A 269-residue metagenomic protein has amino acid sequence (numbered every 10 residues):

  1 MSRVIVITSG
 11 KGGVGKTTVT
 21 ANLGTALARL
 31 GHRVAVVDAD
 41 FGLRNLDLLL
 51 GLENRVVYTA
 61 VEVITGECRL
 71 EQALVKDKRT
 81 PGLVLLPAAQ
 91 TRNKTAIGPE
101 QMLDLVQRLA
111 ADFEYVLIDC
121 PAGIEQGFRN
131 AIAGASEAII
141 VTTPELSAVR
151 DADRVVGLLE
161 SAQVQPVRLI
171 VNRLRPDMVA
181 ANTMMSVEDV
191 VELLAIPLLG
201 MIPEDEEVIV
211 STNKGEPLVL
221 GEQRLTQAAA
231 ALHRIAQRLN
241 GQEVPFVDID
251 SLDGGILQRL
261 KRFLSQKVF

Functional and structural regions predicted by a protein language model:
V4, L85, L198-M201: Conserved beta-strand scaffold positions in the cores of enzyme catalytic domains, especially in NTP/NDP-utilizing
V4-R69, Y115: Walker A/P-loop NTP-binding active-site region of P-loop NTPases, recognizing the glycine-rich GxxxxGKT/S
S9, D38, P87-Q90, C120 (+1 more regions): Flexible glycine-/small-residue-rich
K11, F41, Q90, E145 (+1 more regions): Short, glycine/serine-rich, charged loops/turns that create anion-binding and catalytic segments at active sites
A39-A111, V210-K214: P-loop/Walker-type NTP enzyme "switch/lid" segment
E100-D104, R108-A111, Y115-E204, I209-V210: Conserved catalytic-core segment of NTP-binding enzymes
S161-F269: C-terminal lobe/tail of nucleotide-utilizing enzymes
